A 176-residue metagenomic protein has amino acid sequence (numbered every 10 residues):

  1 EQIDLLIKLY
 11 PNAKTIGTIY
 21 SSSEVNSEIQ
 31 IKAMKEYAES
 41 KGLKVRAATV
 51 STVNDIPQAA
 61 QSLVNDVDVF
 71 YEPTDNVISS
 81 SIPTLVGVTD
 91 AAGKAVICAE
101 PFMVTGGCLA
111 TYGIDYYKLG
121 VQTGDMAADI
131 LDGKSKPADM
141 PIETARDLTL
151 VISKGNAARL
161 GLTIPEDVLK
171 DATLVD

Functional and structural regions predicted by a protein language model:
E1-D176: Short hydrophobic alpha-helices and adjacent helix-cap/hinge residues
